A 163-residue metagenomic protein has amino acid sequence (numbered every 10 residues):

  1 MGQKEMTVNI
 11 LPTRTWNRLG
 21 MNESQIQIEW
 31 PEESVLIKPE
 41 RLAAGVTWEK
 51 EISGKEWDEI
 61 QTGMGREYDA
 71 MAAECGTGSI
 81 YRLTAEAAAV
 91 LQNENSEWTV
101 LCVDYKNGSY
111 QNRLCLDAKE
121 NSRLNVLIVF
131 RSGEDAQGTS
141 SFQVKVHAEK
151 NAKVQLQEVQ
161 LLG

Functional and structural regions predicted by a protein language model:
M1-G163: Glycine-rich and polybasic anion-binding loops at the starts of cofactor/ligand-binding domains
